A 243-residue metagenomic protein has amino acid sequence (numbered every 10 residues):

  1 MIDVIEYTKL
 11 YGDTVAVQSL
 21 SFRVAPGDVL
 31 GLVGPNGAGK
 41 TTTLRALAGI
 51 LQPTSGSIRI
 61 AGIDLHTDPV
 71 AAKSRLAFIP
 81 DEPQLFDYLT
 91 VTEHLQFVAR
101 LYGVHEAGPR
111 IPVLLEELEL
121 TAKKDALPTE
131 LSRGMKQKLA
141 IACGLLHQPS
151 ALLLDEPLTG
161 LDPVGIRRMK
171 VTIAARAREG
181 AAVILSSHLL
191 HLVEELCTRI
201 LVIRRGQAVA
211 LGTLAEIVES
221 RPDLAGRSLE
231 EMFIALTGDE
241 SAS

Functional and structural regions predicted by a protein language model:
G56-T67, A71-A72: Conserved ABC transporter NBD signature motif
Q96, R100-K123: Conserved ABC ATPase "signature" region
L127-G134: Conserved ABC ATPase signature
L152-E156: Catalytic Walker B motif of ABC-type/P-loop ATPase nucleotide-binding domains
V193-E195: A short, surface-exposed alpha-helical micro-motif characterized by mixed small hydrophobic and charged/polar residues
L211-G212: ABC ATPase "signature
